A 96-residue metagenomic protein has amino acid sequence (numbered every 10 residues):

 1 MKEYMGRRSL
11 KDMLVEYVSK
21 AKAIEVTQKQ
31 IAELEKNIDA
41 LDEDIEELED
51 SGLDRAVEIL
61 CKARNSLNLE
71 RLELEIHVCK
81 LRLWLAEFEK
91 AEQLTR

Functional and structural regions predicted by a protein language model:
M1, R7-K11, L41-D44, L69 (+1 more regions): Short amphipathic alpha-helical segments that mediate assembly, nucleic-acid/protein binding, or membrane association
E3-K36: Short, charge/polar-rich alpha-helical segments
E3-Y4, E89-R96: Short acidic DE-rich linear segments
V18-K20, K29, L53, L60 (+2 more regions): Short, intrinsically disordered, low-complexity terminal segments
A23-E25, E58, Q93: Short stretches within intrinsically disordered, low-complexity N-terminal or propeptide regions
I24, K62-K90: Amphipathic alpha-helical coiled-coil segments
A32-A63: Short E/K-rich amphipathic alpha-helical oligomerization segments
